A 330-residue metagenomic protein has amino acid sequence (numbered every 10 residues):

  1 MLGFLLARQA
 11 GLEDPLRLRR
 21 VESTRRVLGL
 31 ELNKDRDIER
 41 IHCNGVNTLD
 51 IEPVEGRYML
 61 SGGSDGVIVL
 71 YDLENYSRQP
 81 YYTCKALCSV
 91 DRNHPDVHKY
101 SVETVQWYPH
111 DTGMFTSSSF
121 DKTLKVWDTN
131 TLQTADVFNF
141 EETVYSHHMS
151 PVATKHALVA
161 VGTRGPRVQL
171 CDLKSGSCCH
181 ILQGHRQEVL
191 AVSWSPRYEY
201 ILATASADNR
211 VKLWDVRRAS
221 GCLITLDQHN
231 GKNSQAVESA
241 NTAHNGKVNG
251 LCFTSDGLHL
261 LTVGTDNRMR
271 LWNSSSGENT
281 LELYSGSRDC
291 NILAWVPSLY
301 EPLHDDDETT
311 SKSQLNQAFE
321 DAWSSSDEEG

Functional and structural regions predicted by a protein language model:
M1-G29, K34, N230-A236, S275-G330: Terminal intrinsically disordered, low-complexity extensions flanking WD-repeat/beta-propeller proteins
A10-D35, M59-S89: Beta-propeller domains
I38-V46, L87-V102, N139-V144, Q183-V189 (+4 more regions): WD40/WD-repeat beta-propeller blade N-cap
D50-G56, Q106-T112, H148-H156, S193-Y200 (+2 more regions): Loop/turn segments within WD40 beta-propeller blades
G62-D65, S118-D121, V161-G165, T204-D208 (+2 more regions): Conserved strand-to-loop turn within each blade of WD40 beta-propeller repeats
I68-D72, L124-D128, V168-D172, V211-D215 (+2 more regions): WD40-repeat beta-propellers
